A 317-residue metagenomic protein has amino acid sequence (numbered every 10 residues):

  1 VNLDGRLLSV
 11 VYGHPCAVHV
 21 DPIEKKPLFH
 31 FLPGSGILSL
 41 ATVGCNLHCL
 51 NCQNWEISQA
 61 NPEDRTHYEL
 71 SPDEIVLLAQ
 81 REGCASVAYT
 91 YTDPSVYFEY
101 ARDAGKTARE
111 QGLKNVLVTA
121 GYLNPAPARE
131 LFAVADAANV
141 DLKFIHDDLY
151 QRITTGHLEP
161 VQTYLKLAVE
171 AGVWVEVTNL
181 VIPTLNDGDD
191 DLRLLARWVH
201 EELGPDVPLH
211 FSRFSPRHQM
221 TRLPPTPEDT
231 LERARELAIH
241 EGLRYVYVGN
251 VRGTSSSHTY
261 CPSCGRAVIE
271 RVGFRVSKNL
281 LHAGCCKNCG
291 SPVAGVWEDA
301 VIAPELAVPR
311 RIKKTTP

Functional and structural regions predicted by a protein language model:
V1, C45, C49-C52, C261-C264 (+1 more regions): Short cysteine clusters
V1-N2, V246: Extended hydrophobic/aromatic-rich secondary-structure runs
N2-A137, E305-R311: Conserved Radical SAM active-site core
G5, S9, P15, K25-F29 (+6 more regions): Generic secondary-structure boundary/loop-capping signal
V10, A17-P22, H30-G34, Q59 (+7 more regions): Generic structural "secondary-structure junction" signal
H19, A41, T178, P262 (+1 more regions): Residues in well-ordered beta-strands of folded domains
E69-D229, A234-L237: Conserved AdoMet/S-adenosylmethionine-binding subsite of the radical SAM
L185-P317: Auxiliary Fe-S-binding modules of radical SAM enzymes
